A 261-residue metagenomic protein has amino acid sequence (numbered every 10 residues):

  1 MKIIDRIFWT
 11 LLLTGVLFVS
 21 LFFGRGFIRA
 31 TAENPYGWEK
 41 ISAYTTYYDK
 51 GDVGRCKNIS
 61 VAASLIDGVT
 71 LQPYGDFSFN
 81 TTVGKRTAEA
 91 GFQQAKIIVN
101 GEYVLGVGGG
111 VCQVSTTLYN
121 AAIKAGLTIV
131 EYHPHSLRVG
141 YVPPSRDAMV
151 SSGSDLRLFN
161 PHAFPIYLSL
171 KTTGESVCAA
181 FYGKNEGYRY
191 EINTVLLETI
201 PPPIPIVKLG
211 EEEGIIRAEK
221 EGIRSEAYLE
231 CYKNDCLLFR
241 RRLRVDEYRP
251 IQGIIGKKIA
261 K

Functional and structural regions predicted by a protein language model:
M1-G15: N-terminal Sec-pathway targeting helices
F8, L17-K261: Well-ordered beta-sheet/strand-loop patches within structured domains
